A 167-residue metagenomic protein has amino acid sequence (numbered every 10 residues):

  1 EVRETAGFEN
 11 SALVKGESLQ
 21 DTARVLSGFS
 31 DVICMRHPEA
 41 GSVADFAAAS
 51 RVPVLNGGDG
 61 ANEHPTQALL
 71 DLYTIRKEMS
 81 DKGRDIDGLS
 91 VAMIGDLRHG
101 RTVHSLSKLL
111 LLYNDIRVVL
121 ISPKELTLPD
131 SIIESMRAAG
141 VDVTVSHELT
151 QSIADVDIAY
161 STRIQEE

Functional and structural regions predicted by a protein language model:
E1-R76: Phosphate/diphosphate ligand-binding glycine-rich loop within oxidoreductases
E1-V2, K77-T162: Glycine-rich phosphate/diphosphate-binding loop of Rossmann-like nucleotide-binding domains
P38, R163-Q165: Short glycine-/small-residue-rich Rossmann-like dinucleotide-binding loops
G41, N62, H99, L126 (+1 more regions): Surface-exposed, flexible loop/turn segments at secondary-structure boundaries
N56-G57, L128, E166: Generic structural "secondary-structure junction" signal
